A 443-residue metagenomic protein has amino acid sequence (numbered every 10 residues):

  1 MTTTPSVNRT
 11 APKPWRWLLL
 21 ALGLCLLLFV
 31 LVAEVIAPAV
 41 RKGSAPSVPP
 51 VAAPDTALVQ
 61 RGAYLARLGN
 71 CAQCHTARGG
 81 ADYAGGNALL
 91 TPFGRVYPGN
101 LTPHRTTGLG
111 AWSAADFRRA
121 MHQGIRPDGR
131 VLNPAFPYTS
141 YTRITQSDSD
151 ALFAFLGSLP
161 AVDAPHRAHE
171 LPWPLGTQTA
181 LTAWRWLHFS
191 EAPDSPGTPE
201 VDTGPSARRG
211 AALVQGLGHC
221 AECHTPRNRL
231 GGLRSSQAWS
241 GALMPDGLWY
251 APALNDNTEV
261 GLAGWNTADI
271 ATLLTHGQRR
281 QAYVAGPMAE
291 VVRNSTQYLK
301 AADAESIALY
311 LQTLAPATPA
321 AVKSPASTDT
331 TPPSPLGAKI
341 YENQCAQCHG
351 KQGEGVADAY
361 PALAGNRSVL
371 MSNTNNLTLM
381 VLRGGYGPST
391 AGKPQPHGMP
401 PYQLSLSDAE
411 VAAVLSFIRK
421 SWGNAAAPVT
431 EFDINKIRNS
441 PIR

Functional and structural regions predicted by a protein language model:
M1-P5: N-terminal intrinsically disordered, acidic low-complexity segments at the extreme N-terminus
N8-P46: N-terminal type II signal-anchor transmembrane helix that functions as the membrane-insertion/stop-transfer segment
A37-P49, T76-R95, P127-A211, Q215-G216 (+4 more regions): Flexible coil segments in periplasmic/lumen-exposed cytochrome c-class electron-transfer proteins
A52-D82, A88: Short extracytoplasmic
N70-Q73, T91-R143, S147, L248-P252 (+2 more regions): The feature marks the first
C71, C220, C345: Short cysteine-rich clusters marking metal-coordination/redox-active sites
L336-L379: C-terminal structural cap/anchor segments
L370-N375, G385-K393: C-terminal lobe and pocket-closing loops of periplasmic/extracytoplasmic Venus-flytrap solute-binding proteins
